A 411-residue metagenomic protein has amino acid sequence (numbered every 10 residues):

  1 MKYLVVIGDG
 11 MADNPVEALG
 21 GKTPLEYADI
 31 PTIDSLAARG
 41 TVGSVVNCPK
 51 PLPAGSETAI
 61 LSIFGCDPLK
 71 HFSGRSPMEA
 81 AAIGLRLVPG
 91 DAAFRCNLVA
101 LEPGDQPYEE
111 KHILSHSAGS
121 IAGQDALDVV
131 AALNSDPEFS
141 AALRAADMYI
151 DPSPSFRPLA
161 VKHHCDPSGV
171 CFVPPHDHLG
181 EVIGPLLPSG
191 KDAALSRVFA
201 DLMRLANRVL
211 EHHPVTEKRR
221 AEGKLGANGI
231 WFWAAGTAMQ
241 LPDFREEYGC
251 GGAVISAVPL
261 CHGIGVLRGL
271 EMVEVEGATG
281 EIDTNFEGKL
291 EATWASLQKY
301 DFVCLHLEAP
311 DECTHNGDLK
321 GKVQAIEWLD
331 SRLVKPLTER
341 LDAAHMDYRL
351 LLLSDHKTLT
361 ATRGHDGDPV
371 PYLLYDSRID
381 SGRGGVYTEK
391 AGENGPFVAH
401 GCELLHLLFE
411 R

Functional and structural regions predicted by a protein language model:
M1-R411: Feature captures the catalytic ectodomains and active-site-proximal regions of enzymes that hydrolyze or transfer
